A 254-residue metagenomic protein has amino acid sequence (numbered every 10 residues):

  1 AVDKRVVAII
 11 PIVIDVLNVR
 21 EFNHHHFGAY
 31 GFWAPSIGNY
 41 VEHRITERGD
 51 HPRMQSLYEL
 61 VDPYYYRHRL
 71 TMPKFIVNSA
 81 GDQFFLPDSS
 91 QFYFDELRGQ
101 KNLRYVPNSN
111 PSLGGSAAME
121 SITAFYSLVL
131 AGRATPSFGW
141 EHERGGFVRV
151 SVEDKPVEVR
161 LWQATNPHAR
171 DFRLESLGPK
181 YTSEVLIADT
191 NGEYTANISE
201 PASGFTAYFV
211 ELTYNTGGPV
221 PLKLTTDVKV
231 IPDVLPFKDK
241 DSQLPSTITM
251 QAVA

Functional and structural regions predicted by a protein language model:
V2-E47, R104-P107, S112-E120: Hydrolase active-site cap/lid region
D50-Y66: Active-site nucleophile elbow and catalytic-triad environment of alpha/beta-hydrolase enzymes
L70, I76-N78, D82: Short beta-strand/loop motif that positions the catalytic acidic residue of the alpha/beta-hydrolase fold
Q83-S89, G114: Conserved alpha/beta-hydrolase "acid-adjacent" motif
A117, A124-Q163, P179-T190, N197: Surface beta-strand/loop "capping" patches
V157-N166, R170-F172, A207-V210: Beta-strand-rich binding/interaction modules
A202-G217: Short, aromatic- and glycine-rich surface loops/edge beta-strands on solvent-exposed regions
G217-V253: Short beta-strand elements
